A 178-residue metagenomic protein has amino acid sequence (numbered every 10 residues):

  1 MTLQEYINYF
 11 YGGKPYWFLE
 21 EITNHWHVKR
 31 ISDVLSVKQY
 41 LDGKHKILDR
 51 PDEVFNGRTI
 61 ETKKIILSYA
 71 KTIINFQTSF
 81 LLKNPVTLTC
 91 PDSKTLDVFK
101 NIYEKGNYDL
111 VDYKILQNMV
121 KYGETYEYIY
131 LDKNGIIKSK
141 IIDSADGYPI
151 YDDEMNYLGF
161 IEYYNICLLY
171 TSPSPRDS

Functional and structural regions predicted by a protein language model:
M1-A145, M155-Y157: Extended, helix-rich architectural segments
Y130, Y163-Y164: Structured loops at beta-to-helix junctions and adjacent beta-edge loops in soluble globular domains
D143-P149, T171: A short, sequence-level motif marking secondary-structure junctions
P149, I161-E162: Terminal transmembrane helical anchor/hairpin motif
I150-D152, S178: Structural motif
Y170-D177: Conserved small/polar residues in nucleotide/adenosyl-binding loops
